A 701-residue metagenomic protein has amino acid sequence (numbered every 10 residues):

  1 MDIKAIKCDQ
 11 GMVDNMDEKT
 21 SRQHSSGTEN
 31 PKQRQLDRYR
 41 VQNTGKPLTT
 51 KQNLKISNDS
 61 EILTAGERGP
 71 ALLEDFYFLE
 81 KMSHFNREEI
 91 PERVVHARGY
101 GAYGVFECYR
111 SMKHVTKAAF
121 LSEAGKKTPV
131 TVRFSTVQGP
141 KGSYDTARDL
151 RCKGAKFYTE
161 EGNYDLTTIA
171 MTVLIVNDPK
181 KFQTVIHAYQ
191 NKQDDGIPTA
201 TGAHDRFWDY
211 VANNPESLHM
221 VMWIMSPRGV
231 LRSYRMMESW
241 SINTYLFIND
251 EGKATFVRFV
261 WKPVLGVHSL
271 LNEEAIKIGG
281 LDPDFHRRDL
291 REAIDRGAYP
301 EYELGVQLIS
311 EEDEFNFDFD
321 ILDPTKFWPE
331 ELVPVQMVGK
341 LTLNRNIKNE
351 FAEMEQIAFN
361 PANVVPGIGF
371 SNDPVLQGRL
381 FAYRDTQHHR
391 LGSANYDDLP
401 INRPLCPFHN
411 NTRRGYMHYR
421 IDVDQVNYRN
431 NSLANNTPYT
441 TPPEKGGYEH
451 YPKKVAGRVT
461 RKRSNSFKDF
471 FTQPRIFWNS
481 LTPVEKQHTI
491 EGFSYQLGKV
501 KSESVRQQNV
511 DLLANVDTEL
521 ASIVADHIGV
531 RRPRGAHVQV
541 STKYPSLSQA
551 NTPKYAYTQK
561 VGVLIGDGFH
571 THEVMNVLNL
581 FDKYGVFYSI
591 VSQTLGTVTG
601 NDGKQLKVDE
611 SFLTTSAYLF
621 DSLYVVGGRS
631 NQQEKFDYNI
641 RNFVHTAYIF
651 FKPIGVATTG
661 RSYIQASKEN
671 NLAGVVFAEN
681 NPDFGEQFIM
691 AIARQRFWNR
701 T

Functional and structural regions predicted by a protein language model:
D2-G568, M575-L578, D582-K583, F587 (+4 more regions): Active-site-adjacent core segments of small-molecule enzymes
S502, S622-G628, I640-S667: Catalytic nucleophile loop
V574-M575, D637: Conserved strand-to-helix beginnings and helix N-cap segments that scaffold or border functional pockets
V586, N670-G674: Surface-exposed, charge/polar-rich loops and edge strands
I590-V591, V656-A657, F677: General beta-strand structural signal in soluble alpha/beta enzymes
L595-V598, R661-I664, D683: Short gly/pro/ser/thr-enriched loop/turn and capping motifs at secondary-structure boundaries
A617-Y618: A short, aliphatic-rich alpha-helical micro-motif
G674-T701: A charged, well-structured terminal subsegment
